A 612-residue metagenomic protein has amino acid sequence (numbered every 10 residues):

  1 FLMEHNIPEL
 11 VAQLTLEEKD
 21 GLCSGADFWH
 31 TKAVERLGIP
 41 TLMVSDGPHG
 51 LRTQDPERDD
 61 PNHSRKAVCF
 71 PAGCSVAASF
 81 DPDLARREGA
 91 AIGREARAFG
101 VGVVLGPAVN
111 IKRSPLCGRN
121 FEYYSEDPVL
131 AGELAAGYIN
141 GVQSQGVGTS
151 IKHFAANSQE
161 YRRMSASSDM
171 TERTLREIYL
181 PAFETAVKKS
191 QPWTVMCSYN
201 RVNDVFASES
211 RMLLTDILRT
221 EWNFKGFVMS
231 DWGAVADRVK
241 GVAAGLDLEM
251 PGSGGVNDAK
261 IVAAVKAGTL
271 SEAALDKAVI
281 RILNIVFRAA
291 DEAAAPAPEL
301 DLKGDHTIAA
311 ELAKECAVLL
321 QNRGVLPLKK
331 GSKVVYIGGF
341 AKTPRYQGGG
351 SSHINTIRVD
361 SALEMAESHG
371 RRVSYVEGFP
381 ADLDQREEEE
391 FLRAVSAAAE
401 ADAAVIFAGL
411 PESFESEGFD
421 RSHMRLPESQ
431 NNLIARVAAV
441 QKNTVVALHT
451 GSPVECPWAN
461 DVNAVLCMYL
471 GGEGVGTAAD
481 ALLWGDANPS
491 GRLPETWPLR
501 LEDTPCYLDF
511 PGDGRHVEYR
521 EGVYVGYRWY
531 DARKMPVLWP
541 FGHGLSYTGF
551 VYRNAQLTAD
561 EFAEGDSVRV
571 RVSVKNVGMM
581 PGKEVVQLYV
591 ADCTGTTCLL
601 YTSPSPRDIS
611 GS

Functional and structural regions predicted by a protein language model:
F1-L599, S603: Glycoside hydrolase catalytic-domain context in secreted enzymes
Y601-S612: Single conserved hydrophobic/aromatic residue that forms the stacking wall/gate of nucleotide- or nucleobase-binding
